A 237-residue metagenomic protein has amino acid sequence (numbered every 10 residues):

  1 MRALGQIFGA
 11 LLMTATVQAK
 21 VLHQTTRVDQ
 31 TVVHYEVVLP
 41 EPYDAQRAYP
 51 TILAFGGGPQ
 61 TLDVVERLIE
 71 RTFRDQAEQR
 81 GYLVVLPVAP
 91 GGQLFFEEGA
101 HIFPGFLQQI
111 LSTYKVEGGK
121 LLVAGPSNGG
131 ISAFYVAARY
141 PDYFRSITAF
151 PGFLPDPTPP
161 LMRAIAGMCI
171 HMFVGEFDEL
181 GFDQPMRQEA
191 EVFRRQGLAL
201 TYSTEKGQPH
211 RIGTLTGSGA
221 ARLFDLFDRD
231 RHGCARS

Functional and structural regions predicted by a protein language model:
G5-A15: Bacterial N-terminal signal peptides
A15-Y49, E98, P126-N128, R187-E191 (+3 more regions): A domain-start/cap signature at the N-terminus of enzymes
E41-A48, F95-N128, A133, P141: Gly/Ser-rich "nucleophile elbow"/oxyanion-hole loop immediately N-terminal to the catalytic nucleophile in hydrolases
Y43-F95, L180: Short substrate-entry loop that stabilizes the transition state in hydrolases
R47-T51, Q79-V84, E117-K120, P141-S146 (+2 more regions): Loop/turn elements at helix/coil->beta-strand transitions in domains of secreted/extracellular proteins
A54-L62, G91, L111-Y114, P126 (+6 more regions): Cell-envelope and extracellular/periplasmic
A100-L107, G119-K120, A133-M168: Serine-hydrolase-like catalytic core of hydrolytic proteins
S146, P151-A221, D228: The feature captures the conserved acid-bearing segment of alpha/beta-hydrolase catalytic domains
